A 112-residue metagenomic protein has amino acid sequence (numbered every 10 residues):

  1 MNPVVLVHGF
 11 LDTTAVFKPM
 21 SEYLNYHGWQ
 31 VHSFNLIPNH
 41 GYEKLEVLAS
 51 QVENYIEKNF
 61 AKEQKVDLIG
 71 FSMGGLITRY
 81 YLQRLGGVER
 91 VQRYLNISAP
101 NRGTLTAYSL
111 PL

Functional and structural regions predicted by a protein language model:
V4-F10, N25-F34, Y42-L112: Serine-dependent carboxylesterase/thioesterase catalytic core of lipase-like alpha/beta-hydrolase/SGNH enzymes
L11-P19, L36: The serine-hydrolase catalytic nucleophile loop
P19-M20, R90: A short acidic, amphipathic alpha-helical/loop segment
N39: Positions that flank functional sites
